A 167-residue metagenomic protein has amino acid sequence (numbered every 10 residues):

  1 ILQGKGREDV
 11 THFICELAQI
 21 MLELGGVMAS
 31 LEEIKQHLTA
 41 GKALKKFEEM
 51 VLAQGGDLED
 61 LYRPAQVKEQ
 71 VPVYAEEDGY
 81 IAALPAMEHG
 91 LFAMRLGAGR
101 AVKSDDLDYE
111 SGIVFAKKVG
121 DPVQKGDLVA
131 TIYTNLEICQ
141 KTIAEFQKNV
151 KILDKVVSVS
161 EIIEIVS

Functional and structural regions predicted by a protein language model:
I1-S167: Well-ordered secondary-structure scaffolds
